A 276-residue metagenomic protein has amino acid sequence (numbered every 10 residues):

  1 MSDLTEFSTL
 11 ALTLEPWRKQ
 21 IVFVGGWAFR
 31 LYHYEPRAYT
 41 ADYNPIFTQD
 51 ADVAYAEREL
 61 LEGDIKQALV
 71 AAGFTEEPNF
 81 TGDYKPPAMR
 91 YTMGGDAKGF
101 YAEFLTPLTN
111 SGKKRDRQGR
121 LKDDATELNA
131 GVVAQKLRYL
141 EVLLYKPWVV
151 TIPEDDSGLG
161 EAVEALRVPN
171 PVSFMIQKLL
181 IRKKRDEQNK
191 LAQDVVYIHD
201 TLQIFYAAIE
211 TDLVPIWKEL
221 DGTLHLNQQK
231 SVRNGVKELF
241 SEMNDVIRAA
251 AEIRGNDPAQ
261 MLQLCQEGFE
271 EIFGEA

Functional and structural regions predicted by a protein language model:
M1-A276: Compositionally biased terminal segments of proteins
